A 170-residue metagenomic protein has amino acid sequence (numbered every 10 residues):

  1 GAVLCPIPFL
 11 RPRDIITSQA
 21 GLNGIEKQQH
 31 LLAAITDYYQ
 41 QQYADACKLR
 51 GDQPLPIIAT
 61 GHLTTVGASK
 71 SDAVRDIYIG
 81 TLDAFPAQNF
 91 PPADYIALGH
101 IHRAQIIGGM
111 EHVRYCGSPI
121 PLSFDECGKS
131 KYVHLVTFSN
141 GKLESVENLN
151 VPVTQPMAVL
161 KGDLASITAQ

Functional and structural regions predicted by a protein language model:
G1-Q170: Extended recognition/assembly regions associated with phosphoester-bond processing machinery
